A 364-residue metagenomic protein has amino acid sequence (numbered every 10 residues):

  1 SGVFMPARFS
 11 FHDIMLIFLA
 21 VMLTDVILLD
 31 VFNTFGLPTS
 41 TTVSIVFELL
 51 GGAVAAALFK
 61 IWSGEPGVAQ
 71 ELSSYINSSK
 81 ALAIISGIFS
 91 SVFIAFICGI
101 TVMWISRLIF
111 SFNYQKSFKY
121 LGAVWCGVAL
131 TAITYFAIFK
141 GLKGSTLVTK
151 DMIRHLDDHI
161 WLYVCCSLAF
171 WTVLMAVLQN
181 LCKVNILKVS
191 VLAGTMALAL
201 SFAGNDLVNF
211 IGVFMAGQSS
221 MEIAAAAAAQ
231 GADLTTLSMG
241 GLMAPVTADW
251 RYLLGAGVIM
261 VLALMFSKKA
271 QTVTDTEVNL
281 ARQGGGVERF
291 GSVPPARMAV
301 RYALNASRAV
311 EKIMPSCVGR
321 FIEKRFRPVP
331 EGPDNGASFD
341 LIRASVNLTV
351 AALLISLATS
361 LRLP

Functional and structural regions predicted by a protein language model:
S1-P364: Alpha-helical transmembrane segments and immediately membrane-proximal extracytoplasmic
